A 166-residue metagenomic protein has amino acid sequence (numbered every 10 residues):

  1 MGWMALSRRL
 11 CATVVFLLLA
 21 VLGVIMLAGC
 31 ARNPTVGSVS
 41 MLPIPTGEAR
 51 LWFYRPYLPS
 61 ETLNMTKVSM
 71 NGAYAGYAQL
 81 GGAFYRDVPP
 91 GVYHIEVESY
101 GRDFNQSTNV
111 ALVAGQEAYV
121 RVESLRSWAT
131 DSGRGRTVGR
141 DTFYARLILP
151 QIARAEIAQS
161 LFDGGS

Functional and structural regions predicted by a protein language model:
M1-C30: Sec-dependent bacterial lipoprotein signal peptides
G2, C30-S166: Short loop/turn and low-complexity linker motifs enriched in small/turn-promoting residues
